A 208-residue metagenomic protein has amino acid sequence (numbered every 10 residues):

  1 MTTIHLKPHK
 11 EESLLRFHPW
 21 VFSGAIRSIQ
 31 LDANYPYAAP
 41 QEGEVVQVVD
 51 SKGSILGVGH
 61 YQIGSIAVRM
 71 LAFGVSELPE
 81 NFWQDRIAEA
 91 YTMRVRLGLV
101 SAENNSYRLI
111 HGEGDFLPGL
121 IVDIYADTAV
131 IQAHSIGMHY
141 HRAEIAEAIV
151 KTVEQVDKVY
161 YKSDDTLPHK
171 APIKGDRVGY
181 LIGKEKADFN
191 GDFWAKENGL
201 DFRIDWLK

Functional and structural regions predicted by a protein language model:
M1-L120, I124-A126, N190: Non-catalytic accessory regions of SAM-dependent methyltransferases
V45-V46, T128-V130, D157-V159: Structural motif
D50, H60, H134, W206-L207: Short clusters of small/polar residues that mark proteolytic maturation junctions
V68-M70, E80, Q132, Y140-I145: A short, polar/proline- and glycine-enriched secondary-structure boundary/capping micro-motif
I110-L117, I121-D123, R142-K208: Non-catalytic substrate-recognition/targeting regions of SAM-dependent transferases
A126-M138: A short interface-forming secondary-structure element
